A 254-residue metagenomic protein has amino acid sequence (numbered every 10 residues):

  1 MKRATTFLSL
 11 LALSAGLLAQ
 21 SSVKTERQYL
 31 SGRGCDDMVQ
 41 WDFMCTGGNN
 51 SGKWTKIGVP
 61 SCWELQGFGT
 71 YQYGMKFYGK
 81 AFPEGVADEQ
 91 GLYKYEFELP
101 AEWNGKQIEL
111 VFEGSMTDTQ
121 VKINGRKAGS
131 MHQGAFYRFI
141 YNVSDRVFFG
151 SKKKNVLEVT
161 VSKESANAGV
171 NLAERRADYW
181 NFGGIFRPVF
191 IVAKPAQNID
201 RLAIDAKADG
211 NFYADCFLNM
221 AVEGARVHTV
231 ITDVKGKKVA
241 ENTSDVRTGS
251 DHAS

Functional and structural regions predicted by a protein language model:
M1-T25: Bacterial Sec-dependent N-terminal signal peptides
A19-K76, T160-G169: Accessory carbohydrate-binding/adhesion or oligomerization-edge regions at the termini of glycan-active proteins
Q20-S21, G67, Q72-K80, V86 (+2 more regions): N-terminal accessory segment at the very beginning of proteins
K24, M44-G48, D88-R201, A221-E223 (+3 more regions): Accessory beta-strand-rich segments of carbohydrate-active enzymes
F82-D88, D205-K207: Short, solvent-exposed beta-strand/turn "edge" segments of beta-rich domains on protein surfaces
D205-F217: Contiguous beta-strand segments within globular domains
T243-S254: Intrinsically disordered, low-complexity Pro/Gly/Ser/Thr-rich segments with frequent PxxP/GP/PP motifs and embedded
